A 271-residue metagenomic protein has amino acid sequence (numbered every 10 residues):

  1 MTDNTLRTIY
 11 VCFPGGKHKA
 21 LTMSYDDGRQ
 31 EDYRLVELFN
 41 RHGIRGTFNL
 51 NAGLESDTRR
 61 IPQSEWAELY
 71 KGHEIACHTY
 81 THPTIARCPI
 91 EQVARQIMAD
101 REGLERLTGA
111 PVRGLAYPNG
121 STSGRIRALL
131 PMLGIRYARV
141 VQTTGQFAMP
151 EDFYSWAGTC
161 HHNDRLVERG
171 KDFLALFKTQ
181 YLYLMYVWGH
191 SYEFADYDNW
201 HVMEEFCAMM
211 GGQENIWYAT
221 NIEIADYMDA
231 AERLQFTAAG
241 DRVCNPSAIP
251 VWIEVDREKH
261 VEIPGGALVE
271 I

Functional and structural regions predicted by a protein language model:
M1-E31: Boundary/entry segment of secreted carbohydrate-active catalytic domains
T2-F13, R41, S56, E105 (+4 more regions): C-terminal domain-boundary segment and adjacent tail
T22-M23, E74, I216: Hydrophobic "anchor" residues on beta-strands that sit immediately upstream of conserved functional sites
Y25-G28, T79, S191, N221: Active-site metal-binding loops of divalent metal-dependent hydrolases
Q30-R34, S123-I126, W252: Short, well-ordered alpha-helical microsegments
R34, A99, G103, R125 (+2 more regions): Alpha-helical elements of Rossmann-like donor-binding domains used by nucleotide-donor carbohydrate transfer enzymes
N40-R136, V141-C160, Y183-S191: Metal-dependent polysaccharide deacetylase catalytic core of the NodB/CE4 family, i.e., the active-site-bearing domain
R165-D172: A conserved mid-domain beta-alpha-beta active-site/ligand-binding segment of alpha/beta enzyme cores
